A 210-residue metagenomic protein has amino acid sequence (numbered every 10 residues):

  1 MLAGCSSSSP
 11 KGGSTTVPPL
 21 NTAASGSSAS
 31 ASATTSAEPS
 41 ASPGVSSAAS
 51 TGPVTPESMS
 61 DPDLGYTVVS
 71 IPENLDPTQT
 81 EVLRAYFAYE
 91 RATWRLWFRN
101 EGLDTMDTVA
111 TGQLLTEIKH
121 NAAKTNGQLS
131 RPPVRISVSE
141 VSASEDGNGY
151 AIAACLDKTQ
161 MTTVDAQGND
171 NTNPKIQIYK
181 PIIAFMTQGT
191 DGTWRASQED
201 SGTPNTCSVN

Functional and structural regions predicted by a protein language model:
M1-G4, R99, A154: Preference for short coil/turn "hinge" residues that link or interrupt alpha-helices
L2-R84: Juxtamembrane and targeting peptides
S6, K11, V17, E81-V82 (+4 more regions): Generic hydrophobic/packing signal
S6-N21, Y89-T105, G189, W194-R195: Short N-terminal secondary-structure initiator segments
S58-Q128: Core segments of small alpha/beta cavity-forming domains
E101-V209: Structured, amphipathic secondary-structure segments that form assembly/contact surfaces in multi-subunit
